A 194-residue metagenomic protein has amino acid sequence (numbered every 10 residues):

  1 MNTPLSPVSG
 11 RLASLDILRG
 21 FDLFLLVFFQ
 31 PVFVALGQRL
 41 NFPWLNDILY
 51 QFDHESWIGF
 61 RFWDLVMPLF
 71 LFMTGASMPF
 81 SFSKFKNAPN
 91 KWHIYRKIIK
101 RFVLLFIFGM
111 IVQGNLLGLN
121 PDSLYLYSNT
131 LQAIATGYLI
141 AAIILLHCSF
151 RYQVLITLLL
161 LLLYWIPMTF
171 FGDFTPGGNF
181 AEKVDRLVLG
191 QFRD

Functional and structural regions predicted by a protein language model:
M1-N2, V112: Short, motif-level signal for alpha-helix interfacial/capping segments enriched in acidic residues and aromatics/proline
N2-N90: N-terminal signal-anchor module of multipass membrane proteins
L23-P31, A141, L160-M168: Hydrophobic core segments of alpha-helical transmembrane domains in multi-pass membrane transport and ion-translocation
V32, F80, L145, S149 (+1 more regions): Residue-level marker of positions within ordered structural domains that often coincide with functionally constrained
V34, Q38, F42, K84-P89 (+4 more regions): Transmembrane helix-loop junctions in multipass membrane proteins, especially transporters and channels
G37-F60, N115-S128, T175-D194: Membrane-interface interhelical loops and short amphipathic "cap" helices that link adjacent transmembrane segments
D64-L69, K84-Q113, L117, D122-L162: Transmembrane alpha-helical segments and their boundary/interface "anchor" motifs in multi-pass integral membrane
F150-D194: Long hydrophobic alpha-helical segments that form multi-pass transmembrane helix bundles in integral membrane proteins
